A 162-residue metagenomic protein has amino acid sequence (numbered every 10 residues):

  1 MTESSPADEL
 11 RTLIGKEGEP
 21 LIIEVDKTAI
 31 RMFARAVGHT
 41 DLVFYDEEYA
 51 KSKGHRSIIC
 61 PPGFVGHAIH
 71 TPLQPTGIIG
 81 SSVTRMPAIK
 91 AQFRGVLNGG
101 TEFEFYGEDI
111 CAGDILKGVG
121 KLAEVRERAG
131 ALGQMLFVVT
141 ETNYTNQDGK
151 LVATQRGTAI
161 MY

Functional and structural regions predicted by a protein language model:
M1-R11, N98-G100, F105-Y162: HotDog/MaoC-like acyl-thioester-processing domains
T2-G100: Hot-dog-fold acyl-thioester-processing enzymes
